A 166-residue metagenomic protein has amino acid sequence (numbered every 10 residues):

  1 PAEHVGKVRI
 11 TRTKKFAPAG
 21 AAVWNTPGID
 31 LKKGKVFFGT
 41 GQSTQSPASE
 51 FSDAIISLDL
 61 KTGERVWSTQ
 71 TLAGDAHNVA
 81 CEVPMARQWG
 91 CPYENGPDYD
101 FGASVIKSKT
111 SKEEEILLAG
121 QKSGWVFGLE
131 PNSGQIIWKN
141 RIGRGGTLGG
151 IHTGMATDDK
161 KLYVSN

Functional and structural regions predicted by a protein language model:
P1-P18, K32-K35, Q45-F101, I106-S165: Extracytoplasmic/lumenal domain signature
A21-V23: Soluble metallo-hydrolase cores and metallopeptidase-like ectodomains found primarily in the secretory/periplasmic
N25-F37: Beta-strand-rich domains and repeat architectures in extracellular enzymes and scaffolds, especially beta-propellers
Q42: Residue-level signal for short, function-critical loop segments
